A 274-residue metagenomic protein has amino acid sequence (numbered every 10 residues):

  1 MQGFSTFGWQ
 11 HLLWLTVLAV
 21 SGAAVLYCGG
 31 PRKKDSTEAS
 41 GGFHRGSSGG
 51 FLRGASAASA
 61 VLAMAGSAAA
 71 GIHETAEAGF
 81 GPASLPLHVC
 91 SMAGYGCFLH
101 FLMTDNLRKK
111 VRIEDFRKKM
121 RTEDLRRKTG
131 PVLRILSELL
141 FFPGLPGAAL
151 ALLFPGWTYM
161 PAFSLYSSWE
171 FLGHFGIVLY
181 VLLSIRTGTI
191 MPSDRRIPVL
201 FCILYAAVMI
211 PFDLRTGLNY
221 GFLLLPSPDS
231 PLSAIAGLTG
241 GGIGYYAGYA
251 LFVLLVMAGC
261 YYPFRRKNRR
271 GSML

Functional and structural regions predicted by a protein language model:
G3-V17, I197-I203, L214-A258: Membrane-interface transmembrane-helix boundary segments in multi-pass integral membrane proteins
H11-T16, G81-C90, E138-F141: Structural signature of hydrophobic alpha-helical transmembrane segments
L12-G30, A63-G71, A206, I210 (+1 more regions): Hydrophobic core of alpha-helical transmembrane segments in multi-pass integral membrane proteins
A23-Y27, C97, A151-F154, G176-S193: Alpha-helical transmembrane segments in multipass membrane proteins, preferentially the mid-helix core
G49-L62, P131-F141, R195-P198: Membrane-interfacial loop-to-transmembrane alpha-helix junctions, especially the N-terminal start
L52-F101, G147: A glycine-rich, hydrophobic loop/mini-helix early in the fold
A70-A78, L152-P161: Juxtamembrane "helix-exit" motif on the non-cytosolic side of transmembrane helices
L85-V89, L165-L179: Membrane-interface loop-to-helix entry segments
